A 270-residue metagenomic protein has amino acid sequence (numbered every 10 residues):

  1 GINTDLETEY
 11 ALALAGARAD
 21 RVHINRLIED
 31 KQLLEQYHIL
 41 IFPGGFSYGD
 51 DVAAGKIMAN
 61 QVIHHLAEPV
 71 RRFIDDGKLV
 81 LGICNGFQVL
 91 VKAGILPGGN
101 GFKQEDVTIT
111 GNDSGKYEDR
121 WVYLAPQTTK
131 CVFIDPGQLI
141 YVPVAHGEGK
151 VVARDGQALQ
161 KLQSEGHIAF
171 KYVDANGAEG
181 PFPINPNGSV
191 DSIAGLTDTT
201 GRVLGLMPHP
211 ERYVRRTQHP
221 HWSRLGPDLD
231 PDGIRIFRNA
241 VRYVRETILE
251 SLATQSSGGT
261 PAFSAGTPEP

Functional and structural regions predicted by a protein language model:
G1-I83, F87-G99, T110-E118, R154-Q157 (+2 more regions): N-terminal beta1-alpha1 cap of cysteine-dependent amidohydrolase-like domains
R18-R21, Y37, A59-N60, N100-E105 (+4 more regions): A short linear-motif detector with a strong N-terminal bias
A19-D20, H38-I39, K78-L81, Q88 (+7 more regions): Structural motif
I24, P43-G45, I83-G86, A93 (+5 more regions): Fold-independent oxyanion-binding glycine-rich loops and adjacent beta-strand/coil segments at enzyme active sites
L96-G99, K103-G137, P143-V144: Class I S-adenosyl-L-methionine
P126-A253: C-terminal and late-domain segments of enzyme folds
